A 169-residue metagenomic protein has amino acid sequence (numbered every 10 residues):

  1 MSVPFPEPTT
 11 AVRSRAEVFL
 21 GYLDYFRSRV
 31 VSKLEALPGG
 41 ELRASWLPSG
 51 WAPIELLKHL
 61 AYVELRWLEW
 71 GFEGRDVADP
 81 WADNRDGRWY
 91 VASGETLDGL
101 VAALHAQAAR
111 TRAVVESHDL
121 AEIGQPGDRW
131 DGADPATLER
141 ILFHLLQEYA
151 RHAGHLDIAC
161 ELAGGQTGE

Functional and structural regions predicted by a protein language model:
S2-T9, A16-G87, G127-E169: Short, contiguous alpha-helical
G87-Q125, E139-L145, Y149: Acidic/histidine-rich alpha-helical segments that form the ligand environment of transition-metal centers
